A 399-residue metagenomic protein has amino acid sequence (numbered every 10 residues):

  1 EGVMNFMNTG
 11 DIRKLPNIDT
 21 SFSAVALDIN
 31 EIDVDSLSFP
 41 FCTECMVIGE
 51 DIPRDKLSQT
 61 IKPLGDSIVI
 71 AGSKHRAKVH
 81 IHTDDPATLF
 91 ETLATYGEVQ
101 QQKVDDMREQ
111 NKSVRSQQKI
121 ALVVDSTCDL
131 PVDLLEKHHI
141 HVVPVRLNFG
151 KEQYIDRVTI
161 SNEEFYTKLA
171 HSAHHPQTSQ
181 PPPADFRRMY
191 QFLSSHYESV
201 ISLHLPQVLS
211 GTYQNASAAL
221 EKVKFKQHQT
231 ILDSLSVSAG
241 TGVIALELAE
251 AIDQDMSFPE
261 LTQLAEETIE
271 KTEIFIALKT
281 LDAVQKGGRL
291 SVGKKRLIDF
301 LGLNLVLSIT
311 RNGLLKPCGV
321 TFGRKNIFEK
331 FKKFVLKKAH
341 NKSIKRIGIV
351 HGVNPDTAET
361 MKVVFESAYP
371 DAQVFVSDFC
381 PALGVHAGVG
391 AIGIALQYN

Functional and structural regions predicted by a protein language model:
E1-R76, Q110, V114-Q117, T127 (+6 more regions): Mixed-charge interfacial surface used for oligomerization/domain docking and macromolecular partner engagement
E50-D51, T83-A87: Helix N-cap motif at beta-to-alpha junctions
K56-P63, L89-G97: Short amphipathic alpha-helices in soluble, non-transmembrane regions that often serve as interface/regulatory elements
I70-G72, A94-N111: Conserved short beta-strand edge segments in small beta-sheet-based binding/regulatory domains
H75-D84: A generic structural motif
A121-D185: N-terminal glycine-rich anion-binding loop in soluble enzyme alpha/beta folds
V124, S202-P206, D233, A395: Short beta-strand segments
P181-A216, L220, K224: Active-site cofactor/cluster-binding pocket
